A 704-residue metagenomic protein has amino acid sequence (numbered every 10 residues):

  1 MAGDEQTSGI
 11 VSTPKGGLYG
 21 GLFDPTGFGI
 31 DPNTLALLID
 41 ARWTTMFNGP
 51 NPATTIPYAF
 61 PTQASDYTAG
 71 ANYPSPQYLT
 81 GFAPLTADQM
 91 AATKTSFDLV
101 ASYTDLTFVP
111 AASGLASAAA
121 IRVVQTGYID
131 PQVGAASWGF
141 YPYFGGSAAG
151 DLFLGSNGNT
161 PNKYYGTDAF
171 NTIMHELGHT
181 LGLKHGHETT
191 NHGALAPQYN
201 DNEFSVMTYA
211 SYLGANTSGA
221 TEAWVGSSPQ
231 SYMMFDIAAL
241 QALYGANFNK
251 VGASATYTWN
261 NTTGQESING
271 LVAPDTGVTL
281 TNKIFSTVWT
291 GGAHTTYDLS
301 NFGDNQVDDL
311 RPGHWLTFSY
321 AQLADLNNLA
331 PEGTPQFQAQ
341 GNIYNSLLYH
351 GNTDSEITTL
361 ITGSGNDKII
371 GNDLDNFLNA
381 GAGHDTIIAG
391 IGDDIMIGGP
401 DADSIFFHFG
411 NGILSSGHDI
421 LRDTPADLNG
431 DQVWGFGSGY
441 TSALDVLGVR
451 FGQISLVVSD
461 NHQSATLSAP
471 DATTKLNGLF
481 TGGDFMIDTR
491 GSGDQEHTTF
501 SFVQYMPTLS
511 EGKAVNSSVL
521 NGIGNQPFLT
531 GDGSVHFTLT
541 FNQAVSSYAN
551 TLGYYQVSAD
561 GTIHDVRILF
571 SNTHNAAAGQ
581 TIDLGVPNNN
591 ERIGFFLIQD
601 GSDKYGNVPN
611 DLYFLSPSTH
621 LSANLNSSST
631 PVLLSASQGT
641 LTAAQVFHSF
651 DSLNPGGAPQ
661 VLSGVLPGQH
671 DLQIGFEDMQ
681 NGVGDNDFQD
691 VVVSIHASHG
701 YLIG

Functional and structural regions predicted by a protein language model:
M1-L85: Disordered inhibitory propeptide/activation segment of secreted metzincin zinc metalloprotease zymogens, centered on
T55-P57, P61, S65-D66, P197-N200 (+6 more regions): GD-rich hexapeptide-repeat beta-solenoids
A83-T86, S156-I173: Short pre-active-site segment immediately N-terminal to the catalytic Zn-binding motif
V100, L154, N171-G186, M207: Active-site recognition of the HExxH zinc-binding catalytic motif
V100, V288, Y297, D308 (+10 more regions): Hydrophobic "rung" positions of tandem beta-strand repeat architectures that form parallel beta-solenoids
G292, N301-G303, P312, S364-N366 (+8 more regions): Extracellular, beta-strand-rich repeat scaffolds characterized by small/acidic residue-biased motifs
P335, N342, S346, T358 (+2 more regions): Low-complexity acidic/polar repeat-biased segments
Y505-Q689, H699-I703: Extracellular distal adhesion/interaction modules in secreted or cell-surface proteins
